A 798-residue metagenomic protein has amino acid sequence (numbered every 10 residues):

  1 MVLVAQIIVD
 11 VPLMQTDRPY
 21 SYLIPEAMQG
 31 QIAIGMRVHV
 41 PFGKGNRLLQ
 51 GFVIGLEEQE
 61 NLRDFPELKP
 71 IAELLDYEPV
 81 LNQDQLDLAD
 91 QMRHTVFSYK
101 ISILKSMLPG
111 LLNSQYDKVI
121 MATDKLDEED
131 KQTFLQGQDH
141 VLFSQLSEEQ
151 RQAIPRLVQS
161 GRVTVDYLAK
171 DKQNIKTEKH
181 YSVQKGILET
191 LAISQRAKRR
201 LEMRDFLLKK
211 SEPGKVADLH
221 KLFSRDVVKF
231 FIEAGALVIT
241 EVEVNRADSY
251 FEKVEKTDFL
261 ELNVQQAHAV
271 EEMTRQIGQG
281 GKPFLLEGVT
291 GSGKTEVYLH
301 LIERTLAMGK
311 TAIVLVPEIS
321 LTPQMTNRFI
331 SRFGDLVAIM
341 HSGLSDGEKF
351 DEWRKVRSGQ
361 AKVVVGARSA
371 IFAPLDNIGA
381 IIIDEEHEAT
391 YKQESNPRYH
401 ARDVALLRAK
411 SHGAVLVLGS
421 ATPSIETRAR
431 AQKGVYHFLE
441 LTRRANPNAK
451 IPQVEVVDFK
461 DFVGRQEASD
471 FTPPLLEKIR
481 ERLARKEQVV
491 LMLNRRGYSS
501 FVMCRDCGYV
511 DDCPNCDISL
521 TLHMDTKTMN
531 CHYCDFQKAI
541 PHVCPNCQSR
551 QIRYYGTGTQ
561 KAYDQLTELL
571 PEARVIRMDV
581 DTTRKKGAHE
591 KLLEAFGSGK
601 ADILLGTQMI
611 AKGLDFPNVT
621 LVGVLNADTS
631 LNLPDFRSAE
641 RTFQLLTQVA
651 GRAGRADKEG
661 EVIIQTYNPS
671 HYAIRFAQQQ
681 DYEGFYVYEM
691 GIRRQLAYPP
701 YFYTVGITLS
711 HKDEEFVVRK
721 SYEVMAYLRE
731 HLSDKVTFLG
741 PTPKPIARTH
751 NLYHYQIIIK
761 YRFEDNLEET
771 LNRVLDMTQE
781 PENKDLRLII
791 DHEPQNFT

Functional and structural regions predicted by a protein language model:
M1-V364, I371-V404, R408-S420, G434-N446 (+3 more regions): Accessory, non-ATPase domains that flank or precede helicase/AAA+ motor cores in DNA-metabolism machines
V2-V4, D17, N46, K486 (+5 more regions): A general secondary-structure signal for short beta-strands and their flanking turns/coil in non-transmembrane regions
R63-E78, L645, K744, T749-R762: Solvent-exposed, membrane-proximal periplasmic/extracellular interface segments of envelope transport and secretion
V163, L237, V337, V454-V456 (+4 more regions): Generic structural signal for residues in well-ordered beta-strands
D166, T240, G366, M492 (+4 more regions): Solvent-exposed beta-strand sheet faces enriched in polar/charged residues
T257-N263, A267, Q279-V718, Q756-I757 (+1 more regions): Inter-lobe coupling/hinge segments of SF2-like helicase ATPases
S710-K720, G740-L767, D791: Arginine-glycine-biased low-complexity disordered regions
A726, E730-H750, L775, L788 (+1 more regions): A carboxyl-terminal module marker
